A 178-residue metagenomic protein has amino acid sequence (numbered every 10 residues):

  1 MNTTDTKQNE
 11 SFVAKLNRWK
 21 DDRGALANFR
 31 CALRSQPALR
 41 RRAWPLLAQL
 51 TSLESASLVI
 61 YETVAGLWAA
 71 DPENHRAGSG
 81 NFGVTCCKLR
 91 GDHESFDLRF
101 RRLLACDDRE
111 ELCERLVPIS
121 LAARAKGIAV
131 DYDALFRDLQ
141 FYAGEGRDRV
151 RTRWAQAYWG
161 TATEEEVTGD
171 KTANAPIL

Functional and structural regions predicted by a protein language model:
M1-N2, L178: Acidic, serine/threonine-rich, charge-biased low-complexity segments in large eukaryotic scaffold/adaptor proteins
Q8-L67, D71-L178: Basic, alpha-helical nucleic-acid-binding regions used in initiation and control of genome expression
